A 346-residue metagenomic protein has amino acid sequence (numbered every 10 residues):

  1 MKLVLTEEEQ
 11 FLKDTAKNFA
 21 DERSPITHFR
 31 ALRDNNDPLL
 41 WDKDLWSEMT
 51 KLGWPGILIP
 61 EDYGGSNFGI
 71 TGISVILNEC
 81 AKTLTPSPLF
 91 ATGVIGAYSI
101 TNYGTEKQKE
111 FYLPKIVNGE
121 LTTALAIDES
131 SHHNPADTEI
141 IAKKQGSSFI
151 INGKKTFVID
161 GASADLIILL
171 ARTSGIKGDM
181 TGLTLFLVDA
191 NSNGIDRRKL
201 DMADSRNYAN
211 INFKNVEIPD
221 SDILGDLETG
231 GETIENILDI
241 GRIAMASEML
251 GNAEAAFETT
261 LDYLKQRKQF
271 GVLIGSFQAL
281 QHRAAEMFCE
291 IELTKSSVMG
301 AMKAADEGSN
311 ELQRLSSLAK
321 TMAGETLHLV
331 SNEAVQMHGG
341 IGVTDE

Functional and structural regions predicted by a protein language model:
M1-S87, Y103-Q108, K115-E120, P135 (+3 more regions): Alpha-helical interface subdomain recognition
G53, S74-A81, A171, L187-S192 (+1 more regions): Short Ser/Thr-interspersed hydrophobic loop/turn segments at strand-loop and sheet-helix junctions that line or gate
I95-Y103: Helix-loop "lid/cap" segments that line or gate small-molecule binding pockets
N102-G104, K143, L169-T173, L187-D189 (+2 more regions): Short beta-strand-to-turn element immediately C-terminal to the catalytic PLP-Schiff-base lysine in fold type I
G119-D128: A short, Trp-centered hydrophobic/proline-enriched beta-strand micro-motif
D137-E139, D189-D220: Flexible, small-/acidic-enriched active-site or ligand-binding loops
N152-D196: A short core secondary-structure module
N215-E232: Long, acidic (Asp/Glu-rich), low-complexity accessory segments flanking structured domains
